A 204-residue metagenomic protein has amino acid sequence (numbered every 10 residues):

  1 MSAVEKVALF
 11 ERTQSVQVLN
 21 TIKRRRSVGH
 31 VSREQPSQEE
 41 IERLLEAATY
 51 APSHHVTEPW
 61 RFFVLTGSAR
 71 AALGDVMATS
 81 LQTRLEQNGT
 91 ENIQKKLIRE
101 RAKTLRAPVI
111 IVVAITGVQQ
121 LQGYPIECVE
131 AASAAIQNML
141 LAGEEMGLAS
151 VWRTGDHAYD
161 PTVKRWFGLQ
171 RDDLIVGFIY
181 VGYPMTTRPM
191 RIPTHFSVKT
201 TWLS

Functional and structural regions predicted by a protein language model:
M1-R106, S204: N-terminal amphipathic, basic helical "cap/leader" segment at the start of enzyme domains
S2-Q14, T21, I175-S204: C-terminal helix-cap and adjacent tail motif
A48, I111, G117-R165: Small-aliphatic-rich amphipathic alpha-helix that forms the alpha element of a beta-alpha
G67-A69, T116-V118, Y183-T186: Short loop segments at secondary-structure junctions
R106-V112: A structural motif
V163-V176: Short, electropositive alpha-helical surface patch
